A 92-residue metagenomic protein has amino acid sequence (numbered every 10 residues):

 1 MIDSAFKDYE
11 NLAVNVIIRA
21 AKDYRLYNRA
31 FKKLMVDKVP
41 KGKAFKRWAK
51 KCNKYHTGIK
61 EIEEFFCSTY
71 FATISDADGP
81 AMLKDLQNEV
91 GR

Functional and structural regions predicted by a protein language model:
I2, I17-I18, I59-I62, I74: Weak global preference for isoleucine
I2-K33, D37, K46: N-terminal acidic leader/helix
D3, K41-G42, W48, D76: Short, structured coil/loop segments at alpha-helix boundaries
N11-N15, K60, P80: Non-catalytic, well-ordered alpha-helical scaffold segments
R25, K32-P40, N53-H56, Y70 (+1 more regions): Short, flexible coil/linker elements and helix-boundary hinge sites characteristic of intrinsically disordered
K43-Y70: Acidic, low-complexity, intrinsically disordered interaction modules
E63-R92: Short, compact, well-ordered microdomains
